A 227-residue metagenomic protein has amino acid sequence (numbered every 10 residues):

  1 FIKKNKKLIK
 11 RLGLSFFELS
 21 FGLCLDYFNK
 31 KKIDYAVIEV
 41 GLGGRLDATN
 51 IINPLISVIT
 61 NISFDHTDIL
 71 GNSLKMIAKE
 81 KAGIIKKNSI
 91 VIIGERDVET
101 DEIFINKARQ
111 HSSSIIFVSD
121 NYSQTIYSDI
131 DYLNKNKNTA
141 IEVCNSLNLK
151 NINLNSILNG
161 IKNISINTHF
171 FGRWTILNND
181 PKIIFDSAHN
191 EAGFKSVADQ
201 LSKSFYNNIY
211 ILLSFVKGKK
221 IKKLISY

Functional and structural regions predicted by a protein language model:
F1-I52, F64, D68-L70, M76 (+1 more regions): ATP-dependent carboxylate-amine ligase catalytic core
L8, Y27, N106-K107, Y227: Alpha-helical scaffold elements within enzyme catalytic domains, especially in hydrolases
R11, K30, N106, Q110 (+1 more regions): Residues at alpha-helix termini
E18, V40, F117-D120, N178: Short loop/edge segments at beta-strand edges and connector loops that shape dinucleotide/nucleotide cofactor-binding
K30-V40, A48-V58, I62-H66, M76 (+1 more regions): Nucleotide phosphate-binding/pyrophosphate-handling subdomain across enzymes that bind or process nucleotide phosphates
I56, I69-I84, S89-N145: Internal gly/pro-rich beta-alpha loop/helix module that stabilizes soluble enzyme cofactors or their anionic handles
